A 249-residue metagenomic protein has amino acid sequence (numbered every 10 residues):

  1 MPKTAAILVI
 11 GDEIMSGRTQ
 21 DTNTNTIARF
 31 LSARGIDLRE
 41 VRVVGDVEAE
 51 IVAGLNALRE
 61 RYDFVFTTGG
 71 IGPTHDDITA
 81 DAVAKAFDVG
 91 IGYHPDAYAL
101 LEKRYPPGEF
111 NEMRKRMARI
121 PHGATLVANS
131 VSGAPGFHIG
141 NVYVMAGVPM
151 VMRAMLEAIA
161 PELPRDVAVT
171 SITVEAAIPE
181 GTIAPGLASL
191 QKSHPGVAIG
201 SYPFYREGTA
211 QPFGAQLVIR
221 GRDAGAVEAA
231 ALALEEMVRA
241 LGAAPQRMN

Functional and structural regions predicted by a protein language model:
P2-V41, G45-D46, E228-L232: Glycine-rich phosphate/diphosphate-binding loop of Rossmann-like nucleotide-binding domains
A6, D63-F64, A118, T125 (+5 more regions): Structural motif
I10-D12, T67-I71, H75, G147 (+2 more regions): Glycine-rich beta-strand-to-loop/alpha-helix junction loops that act as flexible
N25-I78, K85: N-terminal small/polar loop signature for handling phosphorylated ligands or for N-terminal nucleophile
V43-D46, D96, K115, I178: Short beta->alpha linker loops
E50-N56, D77-D166: Proline/glycine-rich low-complexity loops and linkers
N141-M237: An accessory alpha-helical subdomain
M237-N249: Conserved short beta-strand edge segments in small beta-sheet-based binding/regulatory domains
